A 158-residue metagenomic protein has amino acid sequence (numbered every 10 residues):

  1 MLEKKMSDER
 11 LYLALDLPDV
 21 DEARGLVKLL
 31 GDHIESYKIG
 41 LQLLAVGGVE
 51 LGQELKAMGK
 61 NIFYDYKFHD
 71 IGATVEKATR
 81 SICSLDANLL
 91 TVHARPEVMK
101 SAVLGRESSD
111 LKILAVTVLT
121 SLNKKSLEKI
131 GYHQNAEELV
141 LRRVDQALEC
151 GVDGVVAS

Functional and structural regions predicted by a protein language model:
M1-L26: N-terminal amphipathic alpha-helix/helix-capping segment at the start of soluble metabolic enzymes
S7-D8, D70-S158: Conserved anion-binding
D8-R10, L55-Y66, S109-L114: Short beta-strand/loop segments at the ligand-binding rim of alpha/beta enzyme cores
L13, Y37, K67, L90 (+1 more regions): Conserved, mostly hydrophobic/aromatic
A23, G47-G48, V98-K100: Short, well-ordered alpha-helical microsegments
K38-G47: Glycine-rich, proline-tolerant flexible connector loops at the mouths of alpha/beta enzymes
